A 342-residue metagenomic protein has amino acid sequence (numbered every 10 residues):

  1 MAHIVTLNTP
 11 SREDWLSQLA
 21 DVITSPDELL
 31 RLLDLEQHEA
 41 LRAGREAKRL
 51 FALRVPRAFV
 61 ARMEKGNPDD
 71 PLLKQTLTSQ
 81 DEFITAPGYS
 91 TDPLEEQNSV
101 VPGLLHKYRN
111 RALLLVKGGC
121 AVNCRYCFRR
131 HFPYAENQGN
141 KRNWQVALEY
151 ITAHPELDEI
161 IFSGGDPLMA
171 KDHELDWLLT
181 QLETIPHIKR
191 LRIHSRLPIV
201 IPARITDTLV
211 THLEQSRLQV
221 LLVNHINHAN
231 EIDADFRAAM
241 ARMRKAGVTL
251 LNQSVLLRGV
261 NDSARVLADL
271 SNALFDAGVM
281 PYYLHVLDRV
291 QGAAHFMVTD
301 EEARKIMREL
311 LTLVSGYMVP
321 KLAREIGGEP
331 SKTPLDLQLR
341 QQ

Functional and structural regions predicted by a protein language model:
M1-H106: Flexible, acidic/Gly-rich N-terminal and inter-domain linker regions that tether and position cofactor-handling modules
A43, A47, A112, H295: Conserved aromatic-histidine-acidic binding/catalytic patches
A52-V55, N98-R129: N-terminal pre-triad scaffold of radical SAM enzymes
F59, C124, Y282: Conserved, mostly hydrophobic/aromatic
C127-G139: Iron-sulfur (Fe-S) cluster-binding segments and ferredoxin-like electron-carrier domains, especially [2Fe-2S]
Q145-E159, L168-V314: Conserved AdoMet/S-adenosylmethionine-binding subsite of the radical SAM
R304-Q342: C-terminal accessory regions of radical SAM enzymes
